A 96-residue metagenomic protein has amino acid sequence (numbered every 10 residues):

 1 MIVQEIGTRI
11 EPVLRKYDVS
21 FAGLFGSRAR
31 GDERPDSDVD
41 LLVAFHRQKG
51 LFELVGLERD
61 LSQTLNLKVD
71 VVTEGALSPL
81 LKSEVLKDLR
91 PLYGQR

Functional and structural regions predicted by a protein language model:
M1-F21, A29-R34, H46-R96: Catalytic core of pol beta-like nucleotidyltransferases
S37-V39: Change "...and in nucleic-acid phosphodiester-cleaving endonucleases..." to "...and in nucleic-acid processing enzymes
